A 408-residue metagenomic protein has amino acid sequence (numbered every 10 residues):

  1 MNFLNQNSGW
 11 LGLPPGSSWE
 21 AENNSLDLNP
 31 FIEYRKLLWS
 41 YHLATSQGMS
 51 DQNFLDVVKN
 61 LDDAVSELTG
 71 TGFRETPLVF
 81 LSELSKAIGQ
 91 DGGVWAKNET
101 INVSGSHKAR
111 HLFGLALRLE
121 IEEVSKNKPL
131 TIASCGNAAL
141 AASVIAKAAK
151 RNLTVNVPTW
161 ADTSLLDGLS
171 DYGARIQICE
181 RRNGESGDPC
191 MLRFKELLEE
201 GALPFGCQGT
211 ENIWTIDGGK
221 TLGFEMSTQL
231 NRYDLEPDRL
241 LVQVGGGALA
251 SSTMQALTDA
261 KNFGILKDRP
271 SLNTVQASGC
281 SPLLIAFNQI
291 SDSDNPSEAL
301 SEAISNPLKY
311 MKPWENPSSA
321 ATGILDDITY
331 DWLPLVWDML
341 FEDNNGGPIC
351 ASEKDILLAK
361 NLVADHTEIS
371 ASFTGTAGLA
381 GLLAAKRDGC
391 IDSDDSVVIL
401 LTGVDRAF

Functional and structural regions predicted by a protein language model:
M1-E20: Cys/His-rich short segments
Y34-K126: Positively charged, low-complexity intrinsically disordered leader regions
A109-L115, T131-A149, D162-L166, I216 (+4 more regions): Short glycine/serine/threonine-rich phosphate/pyrophosphate-binding segments that cradle anionic phosphate groups
E122-I145, A149-W160, E236-G246, L272 (+1 more regions): A short, small-residue-rich loop immediately preceding and capping a beta-strand
A138-E196, L284-N288, A407: Active-site-proximal loop->helix
A148, L379-F408: Catalytic phosphate/nucleotide-handling subdomain of diverse soluble enzymes
R181-C207, D259-S370: Active-site/ligand-binding loops adjacent to catalytic centers
R193-G264, L357-N361: Active-site/ligand-binding-proximal alpha/beta "capping" segment
